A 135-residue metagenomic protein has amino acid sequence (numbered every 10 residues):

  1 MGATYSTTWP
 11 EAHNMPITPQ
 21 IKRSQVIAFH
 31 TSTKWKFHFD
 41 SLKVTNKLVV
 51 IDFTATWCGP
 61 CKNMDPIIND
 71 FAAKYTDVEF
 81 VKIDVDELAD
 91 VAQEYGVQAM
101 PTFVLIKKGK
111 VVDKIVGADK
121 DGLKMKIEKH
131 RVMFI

Functional and structural regions predicted by a protein language model:
M1-I27: N-terminal targeting signals for export/organelle localization
A28-L48, A89: A short beta-strand-turn-helix
H30, F53, M64-D90, V97: Thiol-based oxidoreductase modules, predominantly thioredoxin-like and allied folds used for disulfide exchange
K34, N63, I67-D70, K110 (+1 more regions): Acidic, Ser/Thr-rich intrinsically disordered and amphipathic helical segments
D52-T54, L105: Structural cue for short, hydrophobic secondary-structure segments
C58-C61: Short cysteine clusters
Q98-I135: Non-catalytic, surface beta->alpha helical segment in thiol-disulfide oxidoreductase systems
